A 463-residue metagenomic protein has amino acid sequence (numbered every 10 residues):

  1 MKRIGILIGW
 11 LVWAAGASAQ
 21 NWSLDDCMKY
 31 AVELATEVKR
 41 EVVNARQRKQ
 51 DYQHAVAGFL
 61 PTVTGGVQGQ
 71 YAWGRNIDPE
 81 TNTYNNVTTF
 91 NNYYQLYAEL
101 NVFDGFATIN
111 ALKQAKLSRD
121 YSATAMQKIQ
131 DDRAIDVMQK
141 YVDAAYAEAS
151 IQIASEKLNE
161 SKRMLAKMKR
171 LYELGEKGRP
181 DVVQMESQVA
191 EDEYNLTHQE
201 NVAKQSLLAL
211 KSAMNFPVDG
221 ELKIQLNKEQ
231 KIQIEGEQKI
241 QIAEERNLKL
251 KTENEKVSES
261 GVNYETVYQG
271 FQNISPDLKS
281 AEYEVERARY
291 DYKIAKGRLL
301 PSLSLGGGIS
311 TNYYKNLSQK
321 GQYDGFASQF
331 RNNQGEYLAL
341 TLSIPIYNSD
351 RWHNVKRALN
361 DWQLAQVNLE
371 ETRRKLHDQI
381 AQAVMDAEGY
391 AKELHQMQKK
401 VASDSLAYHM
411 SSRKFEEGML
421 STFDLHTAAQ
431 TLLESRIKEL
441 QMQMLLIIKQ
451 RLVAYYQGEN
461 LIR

Functional and structural regions predicted by a protein language model:
I4-W13: Sec-dependent N-terminal signal peptides
A19-T64, Q68, G74, V218 (+3 more regions): Bacterial Sec-pathway N-terminal export signals of envelope proteins
Q20-K140, T252, L303, G307 (+2 more regions): Short flexible linkers and secondary-structure junctions
K39-V43, V56, V102-Q130, P180 (+4 more regions): Sec/SRP-type N-terminal targeting helices
Q50, M126, D132-Q272, D386 (+2 more regions): Periplasmic alpha-helical coiled-coil/stalk elements that build and connect Gram-negative outer-membrane
G66-L100, K228-I234, I240-I242, L248-E259 (+2 more regions): Small/polar, glycine/serine/threonine/aspartate-rich low-complexity segments that form flexible
Y172-E176, F415-M419, Y456: A short glycine-centered flexible hinge/capping loop motif at secondary-structure junctions
V218, Q241, K438-R463: Acidic, low-complexity, intrinsically disordered peripheral segments
